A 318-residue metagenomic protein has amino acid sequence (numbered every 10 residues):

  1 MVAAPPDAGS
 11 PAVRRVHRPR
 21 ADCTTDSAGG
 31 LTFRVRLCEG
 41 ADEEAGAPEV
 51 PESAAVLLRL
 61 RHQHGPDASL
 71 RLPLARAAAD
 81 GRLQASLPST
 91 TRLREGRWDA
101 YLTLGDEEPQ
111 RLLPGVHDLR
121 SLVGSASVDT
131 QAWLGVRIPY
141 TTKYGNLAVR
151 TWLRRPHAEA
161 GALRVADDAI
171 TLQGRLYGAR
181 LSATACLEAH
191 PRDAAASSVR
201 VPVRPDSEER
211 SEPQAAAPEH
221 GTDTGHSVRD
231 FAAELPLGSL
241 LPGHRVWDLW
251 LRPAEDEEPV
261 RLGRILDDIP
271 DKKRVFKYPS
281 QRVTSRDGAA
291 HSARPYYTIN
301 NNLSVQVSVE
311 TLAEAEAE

Functional and structural regions predicted by a protein language model:
M1-E318: Basic, ligand-binding patches in group-transfer machinery, especially extracytoplasmic/periplasmic segments
